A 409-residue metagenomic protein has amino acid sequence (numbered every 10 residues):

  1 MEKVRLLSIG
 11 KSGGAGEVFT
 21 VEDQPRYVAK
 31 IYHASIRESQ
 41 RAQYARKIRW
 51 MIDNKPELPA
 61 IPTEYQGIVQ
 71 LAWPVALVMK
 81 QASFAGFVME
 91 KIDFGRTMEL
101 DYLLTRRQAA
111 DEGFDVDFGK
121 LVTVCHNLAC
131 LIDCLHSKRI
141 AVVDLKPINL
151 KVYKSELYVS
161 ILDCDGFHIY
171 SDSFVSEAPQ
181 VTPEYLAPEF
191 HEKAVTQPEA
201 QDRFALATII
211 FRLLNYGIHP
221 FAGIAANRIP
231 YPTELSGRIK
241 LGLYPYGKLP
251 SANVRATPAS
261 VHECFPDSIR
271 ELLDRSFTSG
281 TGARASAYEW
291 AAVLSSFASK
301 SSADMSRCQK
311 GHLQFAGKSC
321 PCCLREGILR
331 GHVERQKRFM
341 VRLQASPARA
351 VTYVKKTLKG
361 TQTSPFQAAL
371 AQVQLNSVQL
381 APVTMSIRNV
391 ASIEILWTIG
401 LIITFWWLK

Functional and structural regions predicted by a protein language model:
M1-R41, Q66-V69: ATP-binding glycine-rich phosphate-binding loop
V69-K120: Conserved structural core of kinase catalytic domains
I132-K154: Catalytic-loop of the protein kinase fold
K146-E184, P188: Activation segment/activation loop of eukaryotic-type protein kinase catalytic domains
E189-A200: Conserved end of the kinase activation segment
Q201, I210-P266: Conserved C-lobe activation region of Hanks-type protein kinase-like domains
S276-S302: Terminal C-lobe "cap" of eukaryotic-type protein kinase domains
